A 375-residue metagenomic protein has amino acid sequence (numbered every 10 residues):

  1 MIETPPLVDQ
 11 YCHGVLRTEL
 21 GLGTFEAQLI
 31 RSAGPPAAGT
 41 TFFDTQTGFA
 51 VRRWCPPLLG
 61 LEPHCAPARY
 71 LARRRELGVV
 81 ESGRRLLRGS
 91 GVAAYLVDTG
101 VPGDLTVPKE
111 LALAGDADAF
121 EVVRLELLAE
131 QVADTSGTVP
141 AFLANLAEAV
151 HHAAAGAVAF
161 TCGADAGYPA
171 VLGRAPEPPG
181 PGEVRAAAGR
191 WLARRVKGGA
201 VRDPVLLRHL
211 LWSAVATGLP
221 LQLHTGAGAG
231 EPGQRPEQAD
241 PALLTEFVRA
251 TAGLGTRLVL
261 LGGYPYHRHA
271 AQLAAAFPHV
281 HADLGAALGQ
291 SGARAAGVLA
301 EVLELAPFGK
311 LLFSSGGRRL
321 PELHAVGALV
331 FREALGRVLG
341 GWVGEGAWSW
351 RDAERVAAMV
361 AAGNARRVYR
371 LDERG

Functional and structural regions predicted by a protein language model:
M1-Q10, L16-T18, L22-L61, A68-R73 (+2 more regions): Mid-to-C-terminal alpha-helical segments outside catalytic/metal-binding sites
Y11, Y95, F160, H224 (+3 more regions): Divalent metal-coordination and catalytic microenvironments
V15-E19, G103-V107, E130-Q131, G167-V171 (+3 more regions): Short catalytic/ligand-binding loop motif for oxyanion handling, primarily in non-cytosolic enzymes, centered on
T24-G115, A144-A155: Alpha-helical scaffold segments that flank or form the walls of functional sites
V101, L127-A129, A164-A166, A227-A229 (+3 more regions): Active-site-proximal loop/turn and secondary-structure-junction residues that shape catalytic pockets, frequently
V123-A144: A gly/proline- and charged-residue-enriched helix-loop-helix capping module
A141-C162, Y168-V280, R294-L312: Histidine/acidic residue-rich metal-binding segments in metalloenzymes
E237-E246, T251-G375: H/E-rich (His + Asp/Glu) clusters that bind or coordinate divalent metals
